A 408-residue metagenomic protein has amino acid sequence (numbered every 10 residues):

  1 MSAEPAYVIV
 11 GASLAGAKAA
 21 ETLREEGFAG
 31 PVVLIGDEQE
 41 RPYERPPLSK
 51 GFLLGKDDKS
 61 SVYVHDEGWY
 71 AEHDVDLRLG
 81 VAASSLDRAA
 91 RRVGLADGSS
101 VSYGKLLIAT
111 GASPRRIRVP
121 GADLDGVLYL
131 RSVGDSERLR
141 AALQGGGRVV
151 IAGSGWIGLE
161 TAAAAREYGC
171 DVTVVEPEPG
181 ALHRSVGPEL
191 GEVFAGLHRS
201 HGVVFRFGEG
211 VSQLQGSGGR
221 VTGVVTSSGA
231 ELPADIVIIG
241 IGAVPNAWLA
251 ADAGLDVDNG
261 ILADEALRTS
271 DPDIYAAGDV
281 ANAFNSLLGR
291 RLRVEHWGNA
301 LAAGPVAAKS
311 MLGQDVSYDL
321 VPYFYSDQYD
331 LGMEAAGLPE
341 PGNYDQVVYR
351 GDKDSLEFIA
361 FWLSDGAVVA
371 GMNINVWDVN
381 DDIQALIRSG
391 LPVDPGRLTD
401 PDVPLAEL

Functional and structural regions predicted by a protein language model:
M1-V8, Y63-V150, V225-S227, E231 (+4 more regions): FAD-binding core/adjacent interface of flavoenzyme oxidoreductases
S2-A6, E25, V280-W377: Mid-to-C-terminal Rossmann-like scaffold of FAD/NAD(P)H-dependent oxidoreductases
S2-D76, A164-V186, D382: Beta1-alpha1 glycine-rich phosphate/pyrophosphate-binding loop at the start of Rossmann-like nucleotide-binding domains
A6, S228-D256, L331-L408: C-terminal catalytic lobe of FAD-dependent flavoproteins
G11-L14, D37, R131-S132, A152-I157: Glycine-rich Rossmann-fold phosphate-binding loop(s) that bind the pyrophosphate of adenine dinucleotide cofactors
A29, L77-L95, V101, Y168-A263: A Rossmann-like FAD-binding core segment of flavoenzymes
P31, K59-V62, D258-N259, Q314-Y323: A short alpha-helix-loop-beta-strand transition element characteristic of N-terminal alpha/beta dinucleotide-binding
D123-G147, S217-V225, A230-V306: FAD-site-proximal beta/loop scaffold in flavoenzymes
